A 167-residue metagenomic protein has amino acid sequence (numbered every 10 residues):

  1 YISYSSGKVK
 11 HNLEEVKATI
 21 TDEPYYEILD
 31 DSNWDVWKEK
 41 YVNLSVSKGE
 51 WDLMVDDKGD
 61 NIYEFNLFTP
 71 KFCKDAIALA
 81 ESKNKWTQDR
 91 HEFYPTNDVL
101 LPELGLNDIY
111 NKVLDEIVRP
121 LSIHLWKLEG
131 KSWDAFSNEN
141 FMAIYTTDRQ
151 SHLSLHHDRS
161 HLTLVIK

Functional and structural regions predicted by a protein language model:
Y1-Y63: Fe(II)/2-oxoglutarate
S6-K8, E15, Q88, E116-I117 (+1 more regions): Intrinsically disordered, low-complexity sequence elements enriched in Ser/Thr/Gly/Pro
E15, P24-E27, V99-L100, E116 (+2 more regions): Alpha-helical interaction segments
E27-D35, I109-K112, G130-S137, T147-R149: A generic short-segment signal for beta-strand/edge and adjacent turn/coil regions
S32, P102-L104, I109, H156-D158 (+1 more regions): Surface-exposed loop/turn and secondary-structure junction residues enriched for glycine/proline
W37-W133: Non-heme Fe(II)/2-oxoglutarate
P120-K167: Catalytic core of non-heme Fe(II) oxygenases with the double-stranded beta-helix
